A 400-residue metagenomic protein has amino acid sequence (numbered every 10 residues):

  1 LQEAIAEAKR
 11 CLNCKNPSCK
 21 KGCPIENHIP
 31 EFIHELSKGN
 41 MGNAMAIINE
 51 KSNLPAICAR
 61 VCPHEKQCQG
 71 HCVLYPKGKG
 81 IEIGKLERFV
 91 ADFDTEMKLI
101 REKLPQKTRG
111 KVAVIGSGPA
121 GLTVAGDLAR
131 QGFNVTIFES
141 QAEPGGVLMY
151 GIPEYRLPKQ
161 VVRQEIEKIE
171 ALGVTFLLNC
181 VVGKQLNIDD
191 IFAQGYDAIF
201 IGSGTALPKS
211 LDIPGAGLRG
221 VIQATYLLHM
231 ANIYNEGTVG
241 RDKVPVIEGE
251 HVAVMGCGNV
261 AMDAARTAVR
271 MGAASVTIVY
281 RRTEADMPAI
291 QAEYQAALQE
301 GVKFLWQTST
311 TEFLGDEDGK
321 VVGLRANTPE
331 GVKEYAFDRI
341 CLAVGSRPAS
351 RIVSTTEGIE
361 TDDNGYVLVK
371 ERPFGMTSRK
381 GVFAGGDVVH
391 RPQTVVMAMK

Functional and structural regions predicted by a protein language model:
L1-E7, H28-R60, K77-P105, A231: Ferredoxin-type iron-sulfur electron-transfer modules in oxidoreductases and energy-metabolism complexes
N13-K38, I57-V90, T136, E143 (+1 more regions): Iron-sulfur cluster-binding cysteine motifs and their immediate structural context in ferredoxin-like electron-transfer
Q106-K107, K111-I115, R163-I213, E312-G323 (+1 more regions): Feature captures the FAD/FMN-dependent oxidoreductase FAD-binding
K111-T136, A261-V269: N-terminal Rossmann-like FAD-binding beta1-loop-alpha1 element of flavoenzymes
N134-I137, Q141-L172, F176, A265-E312: Rossmann-like dinucleotide-binding cores of NAD(P)H-dependent redox enzymes
F192-A198, I247, G331-R339: Core beta-strand elements of the Rossmann-like FAD/NAD(P) dinucleotide-binding domain in flavoenzyme oxidoreductases
G217-G249, A336-P392: FAD-site-proximal beta/loop scaffold in flavoenzymes
A264, G385-K400: A conserved FAD-binding loop/helix module that cradles the flavin
